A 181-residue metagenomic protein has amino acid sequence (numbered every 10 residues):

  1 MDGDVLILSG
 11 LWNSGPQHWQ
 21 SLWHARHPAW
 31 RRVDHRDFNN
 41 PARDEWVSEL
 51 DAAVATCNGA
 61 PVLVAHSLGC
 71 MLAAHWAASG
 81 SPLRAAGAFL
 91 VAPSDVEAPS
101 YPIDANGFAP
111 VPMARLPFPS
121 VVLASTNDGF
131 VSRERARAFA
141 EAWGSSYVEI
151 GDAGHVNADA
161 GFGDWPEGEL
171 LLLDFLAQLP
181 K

Functional and structural regions predicted by a protein language model:
M1-G59: Active-site catalytic motif of lipid deacylating hydrolases and related acyltransferases
G10, H35-F38, A88-A98: Active-site nucleophile loop of the alpha/beta-hydrolase fold
N13-S14, T126-V131: Acidic catalytic loop of the alpha/beta-hydrolase fold
A29-R31, E141-N157: Catalytic histidine neighborhood in serine/cysteine hydrolases with alpha/beta-hydrolase-type architecture
E45, A158-D174: Post-His helix in hydrolase/transferase enzymes
L63-A74: Gly/Ala-rich beta-loop-alpha elbow adjacent to hydrolase catalytic centers
H75-G87: Conserved hydrolase catalytic core segment
L116-P117, V121-A124, D128: Short beta-strand/loop motif that positions the catalytic acidic residue of the alpha/beta-hydrolase fold
